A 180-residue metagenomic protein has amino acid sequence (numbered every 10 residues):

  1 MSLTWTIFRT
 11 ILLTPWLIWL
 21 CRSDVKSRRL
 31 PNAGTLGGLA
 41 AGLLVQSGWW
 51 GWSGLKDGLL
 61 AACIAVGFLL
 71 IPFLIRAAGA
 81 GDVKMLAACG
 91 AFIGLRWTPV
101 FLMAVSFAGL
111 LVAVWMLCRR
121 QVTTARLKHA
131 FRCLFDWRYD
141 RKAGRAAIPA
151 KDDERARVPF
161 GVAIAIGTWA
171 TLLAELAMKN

Functional and structural regions predicted by a protein language model:
M1-N180: A membrane-topology feature that recognizes alpha-helical transmembrane segments and their immediate juxtamembrane
